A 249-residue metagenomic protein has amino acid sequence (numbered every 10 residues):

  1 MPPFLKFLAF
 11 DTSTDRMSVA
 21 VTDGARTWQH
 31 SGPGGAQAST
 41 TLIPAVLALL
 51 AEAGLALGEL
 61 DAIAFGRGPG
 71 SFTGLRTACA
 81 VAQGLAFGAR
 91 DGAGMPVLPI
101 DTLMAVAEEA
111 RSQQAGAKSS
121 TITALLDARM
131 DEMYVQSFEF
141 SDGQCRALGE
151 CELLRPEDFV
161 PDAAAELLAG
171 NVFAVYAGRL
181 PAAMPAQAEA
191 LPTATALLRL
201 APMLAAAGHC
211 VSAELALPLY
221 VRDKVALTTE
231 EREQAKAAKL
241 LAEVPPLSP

Functional and structural regions predicted by a protein language model:
M1-F4, A25, S31, Q37 (+3 more regions): Surface "functional belts" at beta-alpha junctions
P2-P69: N-terminal beta-alpha supersecondary unit
A20, Y134-F138, L219: Conserved hydrophobic/aromatic positions in well-ordered beta-strands
P33-T41, F72-R76, A80, E189-P192: Residues at secondary-structure transition points
L49-A53, G88, A110, L197-A205 (+1 more regions): Stable alpha-helical structural segments in soluble proteins, enriched in small hydrophobic residues
A64-G92, P99-T102: DPxDG-like acidic metal-binding loop motif
C145, Q187-P249: Acyltransferase
